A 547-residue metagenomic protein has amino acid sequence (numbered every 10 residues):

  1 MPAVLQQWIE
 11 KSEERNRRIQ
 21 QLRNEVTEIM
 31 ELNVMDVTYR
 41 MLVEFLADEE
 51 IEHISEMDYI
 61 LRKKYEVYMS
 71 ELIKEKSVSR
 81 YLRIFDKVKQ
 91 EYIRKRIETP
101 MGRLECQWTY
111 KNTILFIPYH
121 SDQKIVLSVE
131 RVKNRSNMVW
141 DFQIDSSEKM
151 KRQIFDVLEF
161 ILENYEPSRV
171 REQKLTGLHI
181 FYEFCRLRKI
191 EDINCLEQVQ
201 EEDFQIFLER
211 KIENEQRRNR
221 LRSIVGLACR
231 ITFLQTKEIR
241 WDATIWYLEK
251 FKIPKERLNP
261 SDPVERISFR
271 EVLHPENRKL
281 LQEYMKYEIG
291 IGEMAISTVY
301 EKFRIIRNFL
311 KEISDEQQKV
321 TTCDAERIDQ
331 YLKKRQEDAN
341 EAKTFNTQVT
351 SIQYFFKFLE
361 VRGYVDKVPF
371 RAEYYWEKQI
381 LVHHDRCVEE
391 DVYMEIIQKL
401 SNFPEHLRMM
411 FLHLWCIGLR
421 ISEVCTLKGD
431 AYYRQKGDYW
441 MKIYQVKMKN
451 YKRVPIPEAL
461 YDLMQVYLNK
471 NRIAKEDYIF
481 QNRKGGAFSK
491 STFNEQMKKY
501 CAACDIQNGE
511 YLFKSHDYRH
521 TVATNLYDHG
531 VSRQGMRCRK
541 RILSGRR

Functional and structural regions predicted by a protein language model:
M1-F358, L412: Charge-rich, intrinsically disordered N-terminal extensions that act as flexible nucleic-acid engagement or regulatory
V299, M410-F411, S422-L427, M536: Alpha-helix N-cap/helix-start motif at helix boundaries, enriched for small hydrophobics
G363, L414-Q435: Short, charged phosphate-coordinating catalytic segments
K378-M394, M448-E458, I473-E476: DNA breakage-rejoining catalytic core of tyrosine-based enzymes
D391-I421, R519: Basic, Lys/Arg- and aromatic-enriched nucleic-acid-binding interface segment
L427-D462: Conserved tyrosine-mediated DNA breakage-rejoining catalytic core shared by Y-recombinases
P457-E510: Active-site/catalytic core of tyrosine-dependent DNA strand-transfer enzymes
N494-C538: Short, basic (Lys/Arg/His-rich) helix/loop patches that form interaction surfaces in the mid-to-C-terminal regions
